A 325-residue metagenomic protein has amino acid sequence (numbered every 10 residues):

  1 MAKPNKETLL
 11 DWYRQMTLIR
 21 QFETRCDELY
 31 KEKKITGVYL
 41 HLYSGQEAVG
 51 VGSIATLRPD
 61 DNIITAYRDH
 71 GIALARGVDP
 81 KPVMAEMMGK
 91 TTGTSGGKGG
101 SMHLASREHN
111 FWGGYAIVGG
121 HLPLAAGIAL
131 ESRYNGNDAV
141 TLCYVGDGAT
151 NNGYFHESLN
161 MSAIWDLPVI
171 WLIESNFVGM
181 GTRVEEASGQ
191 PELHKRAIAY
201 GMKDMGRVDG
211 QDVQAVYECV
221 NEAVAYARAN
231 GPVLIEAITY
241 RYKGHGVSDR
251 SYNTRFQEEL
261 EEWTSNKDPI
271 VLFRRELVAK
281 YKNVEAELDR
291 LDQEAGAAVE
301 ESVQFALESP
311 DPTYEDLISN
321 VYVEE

Functional and structural regions predicted by a protein language model:
M1-L10: Charged, compositionally biased N-terminal leader segments and the immediate start of the first structured element
R14-K31: N-terminal glycine-rich anion-binding loops that anchor highly charged ligand groups
I19, P59, A73, E294-E301 (+1 more regions): A short structural micro-motif
T24, K31-W165, R183-G189, H194 (+1 more regions): Cofactor-binding active-site loop characterized by glycine-rich and histidine/acidic residues
Y43, D292, D311: Conserved phosphate/pyrophosphate-binding and hydrolysis machinery centered on Walker-type P-loop NTPases, extending
F111-E308: Glycine-rich ThDP/TPP pyrophosphate-binding loop and its adjacent helix/strand module within ThDP-dependent enzymes
E308-E325: C-terminal intrinsically disordered, low-complexity extensions immediately downstream of enzyme catalytic cores
